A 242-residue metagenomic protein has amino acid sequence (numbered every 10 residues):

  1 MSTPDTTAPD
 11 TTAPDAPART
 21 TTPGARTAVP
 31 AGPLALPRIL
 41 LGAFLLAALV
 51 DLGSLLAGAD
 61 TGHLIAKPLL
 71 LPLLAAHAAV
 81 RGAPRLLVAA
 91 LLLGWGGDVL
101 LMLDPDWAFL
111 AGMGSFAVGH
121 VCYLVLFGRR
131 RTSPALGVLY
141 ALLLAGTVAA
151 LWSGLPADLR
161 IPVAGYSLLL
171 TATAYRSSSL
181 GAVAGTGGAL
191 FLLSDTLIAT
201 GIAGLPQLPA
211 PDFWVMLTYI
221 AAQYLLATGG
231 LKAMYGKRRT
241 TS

Functional and structural regions predicted by a protein language model:
S2-D15, R19-S242: Polytopic alpha-helical membrane-helix bundles and their juxtamembrane interface segments in multi-pass membrane
